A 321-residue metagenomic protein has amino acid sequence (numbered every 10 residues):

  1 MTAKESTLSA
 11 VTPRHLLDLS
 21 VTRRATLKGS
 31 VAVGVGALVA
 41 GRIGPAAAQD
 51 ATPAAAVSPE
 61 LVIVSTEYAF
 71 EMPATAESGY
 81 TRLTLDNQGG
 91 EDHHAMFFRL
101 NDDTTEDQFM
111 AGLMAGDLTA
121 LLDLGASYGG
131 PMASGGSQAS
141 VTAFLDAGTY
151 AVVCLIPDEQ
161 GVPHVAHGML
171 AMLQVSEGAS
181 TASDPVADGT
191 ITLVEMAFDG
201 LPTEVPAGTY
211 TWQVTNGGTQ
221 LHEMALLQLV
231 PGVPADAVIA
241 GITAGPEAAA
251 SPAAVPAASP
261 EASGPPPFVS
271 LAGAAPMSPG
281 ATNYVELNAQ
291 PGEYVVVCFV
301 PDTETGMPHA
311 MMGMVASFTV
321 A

Functional and structural regions predicted by a protein language model:
M1-A40: N-terminal secretory signal peptides
E5-L8, L19, A51, A250 (+2 more regions): Intrinsically disordered, low-complexity segments enriched in Ser/Pro/Gly/Ala and basic residues
L19, A54-S58, S183-V186: Extreme N-terminus of proteins, especially the signal/transit-peptide cleavage junction and the first residues
G41-S65: C-terminal segment of N-terminal export signals and the immediately downstream linker at the start of the mature
A47-A56, T181, S251, V255 (+1 more regions): N-terminal targeting leader peptides, primarily classical Sec-type signal peptides for secretion
V62-M96, S127-D199, T203-A207, Q213-M224 (+1 more regions): Extracellular/periplasmic metallocenter environments
A95-T104, M224-G232: Extended low-complexity, serine/threonine- and proline-enriched intrinsically disordered segments
T104-D146, P234-A289, A316, V320: Extracytoplasmic beta-sandwich strand-turn segments characteristic of Greek-key/jelly-roll folds
